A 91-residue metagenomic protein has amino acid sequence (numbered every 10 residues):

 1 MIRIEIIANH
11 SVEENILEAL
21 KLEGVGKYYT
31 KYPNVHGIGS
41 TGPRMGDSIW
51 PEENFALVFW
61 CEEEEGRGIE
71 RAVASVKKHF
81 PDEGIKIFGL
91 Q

Functional and structural regions predicted by a protein language model:
M1-Q91: Positively charged, small/polar-rich N-terminal and surface patches that mediate targeting and assembly and bind
